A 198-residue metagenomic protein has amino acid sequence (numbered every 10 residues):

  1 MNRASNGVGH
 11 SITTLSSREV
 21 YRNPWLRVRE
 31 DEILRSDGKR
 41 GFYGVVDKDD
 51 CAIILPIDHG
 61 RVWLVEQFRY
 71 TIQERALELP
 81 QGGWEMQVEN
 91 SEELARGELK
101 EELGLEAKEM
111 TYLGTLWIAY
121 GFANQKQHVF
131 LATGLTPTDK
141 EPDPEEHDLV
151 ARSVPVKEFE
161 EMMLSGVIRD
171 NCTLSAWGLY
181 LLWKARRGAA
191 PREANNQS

Functional and structural regions predicted by a protein language model:
N2-I12, R75, L116, Y120-A123 (+3 more regions): Nudix hydrolase/Nudix homology domain
R3, G9, A52-G97, E145: Conserved Nudix-box catalytic region and its N-terminal flanking loop in Nudix hydrolases and closely related
I12-I53, D58: Acidic, metal-coordinating catalytic segment for phosphate/diphosphate chemistry, firing primarily on the Nudix
E30-E32, P56, L131-T133, S153-P155: Short, well-ordered beta-strand micro-motif
D37, D58-R61, F68, V88 (+3 more regions): Short loop segments at secondary-structure junctions
F42-V46, I54-L55, G121, E141-P144 (+1 more regions): Short histidine-centered beta-strand/loop micro-motifs that create catalytic or ligand/metal-coordination sites
D49, I57-H59, R69, E78-Q81 (+3 more regions): Active-site segment of metal-dependent pyrophosphate-handling enzymes, primarily the Nudix hydrolase catalytic core
